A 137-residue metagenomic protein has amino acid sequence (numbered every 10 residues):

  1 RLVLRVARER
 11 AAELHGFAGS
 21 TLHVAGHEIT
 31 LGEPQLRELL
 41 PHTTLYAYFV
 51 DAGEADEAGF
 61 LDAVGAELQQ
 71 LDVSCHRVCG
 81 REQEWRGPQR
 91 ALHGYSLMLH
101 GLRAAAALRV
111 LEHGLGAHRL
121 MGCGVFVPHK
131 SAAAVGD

Functional and structural regions predicted by a protein language model:
R1-D137: RNA-interacting cores
